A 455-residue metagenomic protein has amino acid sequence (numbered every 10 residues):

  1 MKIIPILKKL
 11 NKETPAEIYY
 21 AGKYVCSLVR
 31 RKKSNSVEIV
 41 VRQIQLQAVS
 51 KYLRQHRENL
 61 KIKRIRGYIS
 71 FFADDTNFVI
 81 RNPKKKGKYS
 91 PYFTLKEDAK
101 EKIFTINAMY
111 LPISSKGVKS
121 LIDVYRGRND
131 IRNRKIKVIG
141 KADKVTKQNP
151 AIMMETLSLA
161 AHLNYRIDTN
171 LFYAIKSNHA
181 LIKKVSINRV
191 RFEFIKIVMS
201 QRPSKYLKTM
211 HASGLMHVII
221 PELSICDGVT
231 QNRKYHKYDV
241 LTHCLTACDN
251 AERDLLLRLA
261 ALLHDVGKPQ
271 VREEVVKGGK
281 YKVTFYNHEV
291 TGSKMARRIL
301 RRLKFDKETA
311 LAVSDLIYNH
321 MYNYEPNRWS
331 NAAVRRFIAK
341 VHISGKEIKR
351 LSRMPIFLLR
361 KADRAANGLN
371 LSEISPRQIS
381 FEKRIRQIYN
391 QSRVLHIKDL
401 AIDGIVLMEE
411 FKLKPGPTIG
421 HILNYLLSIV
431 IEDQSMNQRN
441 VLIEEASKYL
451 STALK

Functional and structural regions predicted by a protein language model:
M1-K455: Catalytic cores of the polymerase beta-like nucleotidyltransferase superfamily and closely associated nucleotide
